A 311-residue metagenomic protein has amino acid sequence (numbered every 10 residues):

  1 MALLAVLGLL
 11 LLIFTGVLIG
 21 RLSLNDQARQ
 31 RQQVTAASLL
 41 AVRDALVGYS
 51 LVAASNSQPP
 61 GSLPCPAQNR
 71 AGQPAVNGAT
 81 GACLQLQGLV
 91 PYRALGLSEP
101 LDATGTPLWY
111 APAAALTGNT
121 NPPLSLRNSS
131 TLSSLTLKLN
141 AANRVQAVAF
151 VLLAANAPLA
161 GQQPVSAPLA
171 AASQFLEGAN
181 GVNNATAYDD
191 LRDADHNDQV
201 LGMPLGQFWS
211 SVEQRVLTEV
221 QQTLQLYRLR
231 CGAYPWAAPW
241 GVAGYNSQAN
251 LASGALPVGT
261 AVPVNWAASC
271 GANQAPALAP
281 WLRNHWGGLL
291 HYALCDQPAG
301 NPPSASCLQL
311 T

Functional and structural regions predicted by a protein language model:
M1-L22: N-terminal single-pass transmembrane signal-anchor helix
G16-T311: N-terminal pilin/flagellin-like segments and related low-complexity appendage regions
